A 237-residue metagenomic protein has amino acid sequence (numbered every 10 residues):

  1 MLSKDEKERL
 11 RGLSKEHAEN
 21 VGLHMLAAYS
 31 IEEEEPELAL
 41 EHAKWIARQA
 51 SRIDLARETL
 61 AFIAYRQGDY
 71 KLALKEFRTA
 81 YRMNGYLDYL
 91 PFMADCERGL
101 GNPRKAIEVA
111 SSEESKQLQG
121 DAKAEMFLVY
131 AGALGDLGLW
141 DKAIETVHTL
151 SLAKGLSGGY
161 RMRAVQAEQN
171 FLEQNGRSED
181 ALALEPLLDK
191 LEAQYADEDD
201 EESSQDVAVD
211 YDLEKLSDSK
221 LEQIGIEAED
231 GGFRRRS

Functional and structural regions predicted by a protein language model:
M1-D5, D141-A153, S157-S237: Eukaryotic alpha-helical solenoid repeat scaffolds
L10-E16, K44-S51, R78-G85, S112-G120 (+2 more regions): Solenoid-like repeat scaffolds
G12-R48, T59: Alpha-helical segment of the N-proximal tetratricopeptide repeat
L23, A56, Y89-L90, M126 (+1 more regions): TPR alpha-solenoid repeat register
E32-E34, Q67, L100, L137 (+1 more regions): Structural motif corresponding to the intra-repeat A-B loop/turn of tetratricopeptide repeats
